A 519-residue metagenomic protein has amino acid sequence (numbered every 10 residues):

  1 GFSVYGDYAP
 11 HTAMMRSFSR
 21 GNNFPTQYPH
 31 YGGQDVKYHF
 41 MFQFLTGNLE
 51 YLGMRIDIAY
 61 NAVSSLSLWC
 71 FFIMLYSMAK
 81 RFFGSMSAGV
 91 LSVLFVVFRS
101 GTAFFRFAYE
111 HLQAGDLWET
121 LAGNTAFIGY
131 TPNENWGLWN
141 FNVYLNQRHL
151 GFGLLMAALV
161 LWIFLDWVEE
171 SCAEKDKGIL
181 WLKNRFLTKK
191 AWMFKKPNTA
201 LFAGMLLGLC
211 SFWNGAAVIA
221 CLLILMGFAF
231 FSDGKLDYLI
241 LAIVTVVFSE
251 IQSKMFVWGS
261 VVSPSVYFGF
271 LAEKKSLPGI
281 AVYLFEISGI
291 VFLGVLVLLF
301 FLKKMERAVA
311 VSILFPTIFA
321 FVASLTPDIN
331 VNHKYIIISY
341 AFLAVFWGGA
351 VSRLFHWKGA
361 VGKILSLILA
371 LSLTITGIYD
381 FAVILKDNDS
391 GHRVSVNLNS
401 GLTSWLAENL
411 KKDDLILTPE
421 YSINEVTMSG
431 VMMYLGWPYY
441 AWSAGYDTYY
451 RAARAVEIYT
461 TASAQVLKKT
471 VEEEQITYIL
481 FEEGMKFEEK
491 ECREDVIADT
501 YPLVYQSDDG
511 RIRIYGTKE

Functional and structural regions predicted by a protein language model:
G1-M156, D176: Active-site lumenal/periplasmic loops and adjacent helix-entry segments of GT-C-fold, multi-pass membrane
F2-D7, L52, W136-R148, I251-I287 (+3 more regions): Membrane-helix boundary/interfacial segments in multi-pass membrane proteins
S65-L68, L150, I219-L222, I329-L354: Hydrophobic/aromatic-rich transmembrane helices and adjacent perimembrane loops
L91-V93, D233-M255, I290-V291, V309-A310 (+1 more regions): Hydrophobic alpha-helical membrane-interfacial segments at the cytosolic entry of transmembrane helices
F141-N146, R185-W192, T199-G215, M226: Membrane-interface alpha helices of multi-pass inner-membrane proteins
L159-E170, A220-F230, E286-R307, R353: Hydrophobic, aromatic-rich transmembrane alpha-helices and their immediate juxtamembrane boundary segments
E170-T199, S232-I240, V295-L314, W357-K363 (+1 more regions): Membrane-interface helix-loop-helix junctions at transmembrane boundaries of multi-pass membrane enzymes, predominantly
F355, G359-E519: Extracytoplasmic
